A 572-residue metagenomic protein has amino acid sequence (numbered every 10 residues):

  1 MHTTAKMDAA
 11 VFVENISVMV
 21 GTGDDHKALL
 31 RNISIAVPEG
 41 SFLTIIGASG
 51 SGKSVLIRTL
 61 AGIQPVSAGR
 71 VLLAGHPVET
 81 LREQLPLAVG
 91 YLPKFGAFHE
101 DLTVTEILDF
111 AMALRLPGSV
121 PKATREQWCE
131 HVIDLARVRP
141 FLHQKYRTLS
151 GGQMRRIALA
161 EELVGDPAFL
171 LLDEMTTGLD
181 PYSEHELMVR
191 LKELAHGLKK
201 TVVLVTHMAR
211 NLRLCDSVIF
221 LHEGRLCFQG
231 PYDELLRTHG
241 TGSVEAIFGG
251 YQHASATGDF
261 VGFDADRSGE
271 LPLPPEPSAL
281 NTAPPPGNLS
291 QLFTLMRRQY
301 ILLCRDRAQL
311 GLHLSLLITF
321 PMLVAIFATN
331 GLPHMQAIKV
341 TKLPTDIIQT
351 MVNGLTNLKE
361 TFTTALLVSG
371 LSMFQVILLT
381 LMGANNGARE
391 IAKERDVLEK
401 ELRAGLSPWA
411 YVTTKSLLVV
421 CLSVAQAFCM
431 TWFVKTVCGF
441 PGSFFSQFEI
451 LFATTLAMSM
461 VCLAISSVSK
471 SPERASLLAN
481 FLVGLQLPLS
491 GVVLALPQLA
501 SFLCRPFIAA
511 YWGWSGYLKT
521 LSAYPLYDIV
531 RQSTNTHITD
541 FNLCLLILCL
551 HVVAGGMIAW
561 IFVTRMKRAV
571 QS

Functional and structural regions predicted by a protein language model:
A61: Helix-to-loop junction immediately C-terminal to a conserved catalytic motif
E100-P117: Q-loop/switch helix immediately C-terminal to the Walker
D109, T124-F141: Conserved ABC ATPase "signature" region
K145-L149: Conserved ABC ATPase signature
L159, L187: Hydrophobic anchor residue at the start of the ABC signature
E162-L163: ABC ATPase C-loop
C304-S572: Membrane-spanning alpha-helical segments of multipass transporters and channels
